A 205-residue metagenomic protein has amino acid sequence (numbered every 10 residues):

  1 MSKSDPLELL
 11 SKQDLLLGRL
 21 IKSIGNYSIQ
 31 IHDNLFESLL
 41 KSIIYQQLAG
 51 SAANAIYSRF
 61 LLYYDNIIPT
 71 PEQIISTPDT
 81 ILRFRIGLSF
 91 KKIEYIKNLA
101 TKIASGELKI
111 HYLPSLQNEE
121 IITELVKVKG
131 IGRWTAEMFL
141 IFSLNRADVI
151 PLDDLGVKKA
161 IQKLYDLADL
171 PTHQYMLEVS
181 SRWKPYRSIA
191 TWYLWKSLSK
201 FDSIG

Functional and structural regions predicted by a protein language model:
M1-Y27, E107, R133-G205: C-terminal accessory module of base-excision DNA glycosylases/AP lyases that mediates lesion recognition and DNA
D14-E37, K41-I67: A positional/architectural concept
L16, L20, A53-K127, R182-K184: Alpha-helical ds-nucleic-acid-binding substructure associated with the helix-hairpin-helix region of base-excision DNA
I29-E37, G87-F90, S180-R187: Structural motif
D33-F36, E72-I75, P114-Q117, L152-D153 (+1 more regions): Short acidic alpha-helix initiation/capping motifs at coil-to-helix transition points, especially at protein N-termini
S38-I43, R59, P78-I81, E120-E124 (+3 more regions): A general alpha-helix detector
L39-I44, I96, A100, F139 (+1 more regions): Short alpha-helical scaffolding segments that buttress acidic/His motifs in well-ordered protein cores
